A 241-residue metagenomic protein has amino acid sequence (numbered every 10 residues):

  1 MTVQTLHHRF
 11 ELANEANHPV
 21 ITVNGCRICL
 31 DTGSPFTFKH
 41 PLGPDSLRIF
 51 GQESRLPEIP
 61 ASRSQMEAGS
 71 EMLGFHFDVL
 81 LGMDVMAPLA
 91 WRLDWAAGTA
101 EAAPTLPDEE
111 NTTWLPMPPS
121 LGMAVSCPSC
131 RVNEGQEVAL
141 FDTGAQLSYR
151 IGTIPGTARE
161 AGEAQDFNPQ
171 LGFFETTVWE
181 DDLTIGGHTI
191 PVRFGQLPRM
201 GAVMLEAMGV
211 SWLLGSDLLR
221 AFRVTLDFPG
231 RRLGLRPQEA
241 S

Functional and structural regions predicted by a protein language model:
M1-S241: Pepsin/retropepsin-fold aspartyl endopeptidases
